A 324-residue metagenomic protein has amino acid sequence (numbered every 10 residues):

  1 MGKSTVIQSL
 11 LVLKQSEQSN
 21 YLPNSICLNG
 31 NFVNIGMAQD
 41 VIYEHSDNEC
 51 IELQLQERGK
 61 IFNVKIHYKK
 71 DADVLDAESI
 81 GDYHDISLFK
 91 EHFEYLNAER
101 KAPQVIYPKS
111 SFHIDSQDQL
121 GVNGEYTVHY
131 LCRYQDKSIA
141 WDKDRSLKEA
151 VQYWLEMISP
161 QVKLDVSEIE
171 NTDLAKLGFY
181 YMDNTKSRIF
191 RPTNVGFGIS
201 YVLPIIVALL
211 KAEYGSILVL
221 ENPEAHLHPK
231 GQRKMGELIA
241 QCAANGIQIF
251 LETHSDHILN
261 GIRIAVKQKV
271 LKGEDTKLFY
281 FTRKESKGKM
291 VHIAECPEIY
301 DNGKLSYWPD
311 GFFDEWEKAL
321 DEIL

Functional and structural regions predicted by a protein language model:
M1, F89-E91, S159-P160, A244 (+1 more regions): Short, well-ordered loop/turn elements at secondary-structure boundaries
M1-V33, G196-A208, L238, A244 (+1 more regions): Phosphate-binding glycine-rich loops of NTP-binding sites
S16-P204, A208, E213, H292-L324: Phosphate-coordinating catalytic segments in nucleotide- and nucleic-acid-processing enzymes
S216-I217: The start of beta-strands in P-loop NTPase/AAA+ ATPase cores
L220-P223: Walker B catalytic motif
K234-L324: C-terminal lobe/lid and adjacent interdomain/linker elements of RecA-like ASCE P-loop ATPase modules
